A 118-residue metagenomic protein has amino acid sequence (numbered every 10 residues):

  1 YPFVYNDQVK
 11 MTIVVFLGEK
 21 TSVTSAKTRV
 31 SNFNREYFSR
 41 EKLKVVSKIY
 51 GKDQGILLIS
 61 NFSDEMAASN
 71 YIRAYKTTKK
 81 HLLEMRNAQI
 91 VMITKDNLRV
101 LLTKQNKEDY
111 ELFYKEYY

Functional and structural regions predicted by a protein language model:
Y1-Y118: Acidic/polar low-complexity segments and flexible, solvent-exposed patches
